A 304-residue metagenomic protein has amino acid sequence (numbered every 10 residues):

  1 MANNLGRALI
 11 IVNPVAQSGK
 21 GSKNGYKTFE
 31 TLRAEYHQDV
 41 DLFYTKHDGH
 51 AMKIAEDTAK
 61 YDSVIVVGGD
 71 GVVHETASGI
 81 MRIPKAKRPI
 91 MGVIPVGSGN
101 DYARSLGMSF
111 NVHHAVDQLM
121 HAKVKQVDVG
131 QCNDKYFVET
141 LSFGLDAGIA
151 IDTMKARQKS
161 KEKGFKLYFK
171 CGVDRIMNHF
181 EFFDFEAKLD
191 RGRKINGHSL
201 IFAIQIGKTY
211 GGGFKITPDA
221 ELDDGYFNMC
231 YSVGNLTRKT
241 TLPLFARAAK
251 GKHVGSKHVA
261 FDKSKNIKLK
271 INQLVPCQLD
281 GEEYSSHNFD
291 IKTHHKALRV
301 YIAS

Functional and structural regions predicted by a protein language model:
M1-V67: ATP/NTP phosphate-donor binding region
E35, T45, I83-L200: Catalytic core of DAGKc-family lipid kinases
A51, D70, F202: Short conserved active-site loop signatures built around small residues
V72-K85: Short Gly/Thr/Asp-enriched flexible loops that form oxyanion-binding sites at enzyme active sites
S142, A203-I216, E283: Glycine-rich phosphate/pyrophosphate-binding beta-alpha loops
K155-L167, G212, P218-K239: Gly/Ser/Thr-rich active-site loops/lids in small-molecule metabolic enzymes that frequently grip phosphoryl groups
L189-R191, N196, E221, F227 (+1 more regions): ATP/nucleoside-binding phosphotransfer catalytic cores, i.e., glycine-rich phosphate-binding loops
